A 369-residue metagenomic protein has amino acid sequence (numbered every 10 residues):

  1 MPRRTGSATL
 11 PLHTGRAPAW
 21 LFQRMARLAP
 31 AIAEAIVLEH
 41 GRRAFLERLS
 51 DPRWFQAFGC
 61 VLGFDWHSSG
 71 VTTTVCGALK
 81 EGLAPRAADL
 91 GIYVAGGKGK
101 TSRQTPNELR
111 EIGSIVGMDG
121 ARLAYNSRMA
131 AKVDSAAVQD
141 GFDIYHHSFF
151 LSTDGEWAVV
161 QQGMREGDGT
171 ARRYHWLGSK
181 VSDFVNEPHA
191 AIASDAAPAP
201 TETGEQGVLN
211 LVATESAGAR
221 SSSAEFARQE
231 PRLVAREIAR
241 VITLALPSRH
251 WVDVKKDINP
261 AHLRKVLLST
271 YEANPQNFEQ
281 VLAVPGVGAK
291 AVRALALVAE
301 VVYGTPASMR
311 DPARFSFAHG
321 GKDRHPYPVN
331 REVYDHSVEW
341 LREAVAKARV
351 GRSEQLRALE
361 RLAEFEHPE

Functional and structural regions predicted by a protein language model:
M1-H250, E364-E369: Structure-specific DNA junction-binding interface
A33-L38, N274-P275, F315-G321: Short acidic (Asp/Glu) and glycine-rich catalytic loops that position anionic groups and cofactors
H67, Q276, R293, G304-S308 (+1 more regions): Intrinsically disordered or highly flexible coil/loop and linker segments, enriched in small and charged/polar residues
G70-V75, M309-P312, S353-A358: Short coil/turn segments at secondary-structure boundaries
V254-H262, N277-A299: Helix-hairpin-helix
V266-Y271: Short, amphipathic alpha-helical "recognition" segments used to contact nucleic acids or chromatin
A289, R293-V345: Phosphate-backbone recognition surface of nucleic-acid-processing proteins
P326-R331, V345-E369: Low-complexity, acidic/Ser/Thr- and charged residue-rich accessory regions of DNA metabolism proteins
